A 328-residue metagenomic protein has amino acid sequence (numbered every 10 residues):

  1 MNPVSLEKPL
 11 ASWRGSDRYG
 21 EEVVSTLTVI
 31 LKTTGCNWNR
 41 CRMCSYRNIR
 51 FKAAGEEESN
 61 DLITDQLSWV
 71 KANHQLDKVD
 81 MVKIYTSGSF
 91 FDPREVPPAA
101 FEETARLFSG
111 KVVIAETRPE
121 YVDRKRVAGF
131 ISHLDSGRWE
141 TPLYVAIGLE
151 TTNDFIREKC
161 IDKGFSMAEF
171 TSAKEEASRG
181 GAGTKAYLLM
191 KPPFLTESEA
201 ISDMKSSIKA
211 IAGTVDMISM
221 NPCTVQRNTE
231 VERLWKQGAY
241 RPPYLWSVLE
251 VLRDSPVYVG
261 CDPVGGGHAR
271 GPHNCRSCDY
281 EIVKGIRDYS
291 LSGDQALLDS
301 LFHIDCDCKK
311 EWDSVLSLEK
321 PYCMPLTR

Functional and structural regions predicted by a protein language model:
N2-S12, G20, T224-R328: Auxiliary Fe-S-binding modules of radical SAM enzymes
W13, R18-L62: Canonical Radical SAM [4Fe-4S] cluster-binding loop centered on the CxxxCxxC motif and its immediate flanking residues
R47-V70, H74-E95, L107-D123, T141-E169 (+1 more regions): Core AdoMet radical
G88-F90, P119-Y121, T151-N153, M190-F194 (+2 more regions): Active-site-proximal loop/turn and secondary-structure-junction residues that shape catalytic pockets, frequently
R94-E102, D123-D135, S198: Distinct, well-ordered alpha-helical segments
F108, S136-G137, S198-S219, Y280-F302: Structural recognition of alpha->loop->beta junctions
I114-E116, F155-G164, L189-E199, R233-G238: Surface-exposed cleft-lining segments at the edges of enzyme active sites
A168-T229, V248-P263: Conserved C-terminal portion of the radical SAM core fold that forms the substrate/S-adenosylmethionine-binding
